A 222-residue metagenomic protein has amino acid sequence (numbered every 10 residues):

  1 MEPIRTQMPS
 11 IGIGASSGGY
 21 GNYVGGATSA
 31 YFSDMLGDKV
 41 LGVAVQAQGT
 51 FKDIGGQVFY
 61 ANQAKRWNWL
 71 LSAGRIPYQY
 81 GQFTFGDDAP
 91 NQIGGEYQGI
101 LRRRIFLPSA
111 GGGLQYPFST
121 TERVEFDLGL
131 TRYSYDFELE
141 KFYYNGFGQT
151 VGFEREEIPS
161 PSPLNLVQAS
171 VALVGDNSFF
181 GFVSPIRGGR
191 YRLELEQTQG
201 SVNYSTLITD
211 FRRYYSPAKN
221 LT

Functional and structural regions predicted by a protein language model:
M1-R66, T150-G152, E156-R187: Outer-membrane beta-barrel initiation region
S72-T222: Transmembrane beta-strand segments of outer-membrane beta-barrel domains in Gram-negative and organellar OMPs
